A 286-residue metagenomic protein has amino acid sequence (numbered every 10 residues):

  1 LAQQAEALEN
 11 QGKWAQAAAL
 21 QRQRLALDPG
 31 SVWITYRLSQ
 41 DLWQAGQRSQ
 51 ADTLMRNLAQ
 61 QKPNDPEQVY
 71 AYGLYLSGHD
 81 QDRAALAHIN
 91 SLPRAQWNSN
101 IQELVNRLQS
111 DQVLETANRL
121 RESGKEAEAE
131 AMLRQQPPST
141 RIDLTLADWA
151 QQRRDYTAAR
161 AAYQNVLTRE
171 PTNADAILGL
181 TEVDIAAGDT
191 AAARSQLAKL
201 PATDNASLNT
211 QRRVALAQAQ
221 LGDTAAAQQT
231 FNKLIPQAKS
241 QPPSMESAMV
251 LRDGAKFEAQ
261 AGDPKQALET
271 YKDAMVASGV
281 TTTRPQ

Functional and structural regions predicted by a protein language model:
E6, Q40, L74, N118 (+4 more regions): Residue-level recognition of tetratricopeptide repeat
N10, Q44-A45, G78-H79, R107 (+8 more regions): Register position in tetratricopeptide repeats
Q23-R24, N57-L58, S91-L92, M132 (+5 more regions): Canonical positions in the second alpha-helix
P29, P63, Q96-W97, P137 (+5 more regions): Short coil turns that delineate tetratricopeptide repeat
W33, E67, N100, L104-R107 (+6 more regions): Start-of-helix register in tetratricopeptide repeats
